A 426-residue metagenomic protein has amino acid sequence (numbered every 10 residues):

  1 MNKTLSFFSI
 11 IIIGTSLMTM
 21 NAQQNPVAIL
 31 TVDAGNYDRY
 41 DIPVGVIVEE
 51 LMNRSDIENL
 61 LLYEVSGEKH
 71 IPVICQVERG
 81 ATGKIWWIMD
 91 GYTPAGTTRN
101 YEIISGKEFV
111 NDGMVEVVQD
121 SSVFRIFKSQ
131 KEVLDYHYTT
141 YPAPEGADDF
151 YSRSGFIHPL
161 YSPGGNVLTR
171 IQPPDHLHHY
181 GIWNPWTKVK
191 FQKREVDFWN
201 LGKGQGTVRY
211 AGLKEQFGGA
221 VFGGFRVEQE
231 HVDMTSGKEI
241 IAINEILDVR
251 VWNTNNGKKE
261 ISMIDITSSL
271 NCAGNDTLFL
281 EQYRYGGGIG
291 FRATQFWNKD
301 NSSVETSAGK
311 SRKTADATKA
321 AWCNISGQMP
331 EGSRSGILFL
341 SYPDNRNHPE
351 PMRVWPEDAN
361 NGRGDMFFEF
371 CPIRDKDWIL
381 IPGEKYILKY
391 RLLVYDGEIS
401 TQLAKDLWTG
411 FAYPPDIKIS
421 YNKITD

Functional and structural regions predicted by a protein language model:
M1-P26: Bacterial Sec-dependent N-terminal signal peptides
Q23-M114, S121, Y136-E228: Alpha-mannosidase-like glycoside hydrolase catalytic domains involved in N-glycan trimming, generalizing to other
I29-T31, F124-Q130, I264-C272: Short, well-ordered beta-strand segments enriched in hydrophobic/aromatic residues
R79-G80, K84-T93, L340-D426: Beta-strand-rich recognition/accessory modules
T98-E108, Q130, Q229, G383-G397: Short, hydrophobic/aromatic-enriched beta-strand segments in well-ordered soluble domains
V115-D120, E228-Y283: Acidic, contiguous internal or C-terminal segments within carbohydrate-active enzymes that form a structured patch used
Y136-Y151, F156-P159, G257-E305: Acidic (Asp/Glu-rich), glycine- and aromatic
N166, I171-Q192, A273-T277, Q282-E384 (+1 more regions): A contiguous, surface-exposed recognition patch within enzymatic or periplasmic domains that forms
